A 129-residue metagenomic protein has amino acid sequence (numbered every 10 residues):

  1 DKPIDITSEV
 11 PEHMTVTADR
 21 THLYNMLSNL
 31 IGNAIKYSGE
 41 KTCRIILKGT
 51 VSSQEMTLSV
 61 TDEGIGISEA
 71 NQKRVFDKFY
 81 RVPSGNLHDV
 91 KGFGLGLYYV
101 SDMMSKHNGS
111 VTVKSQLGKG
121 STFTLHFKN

Functional and structural regions predicted by a protein language model:
D5-M14: Conserved catalytic submotifs in the C-terminal HATPase_c
A34-I35: Short helix-loop "hinge" at the ATP-lid/N-box region of the Bergerat-fold HATPase_c
R44-Q54: Short beta-strand/loop element within the Bergerat-fold HATPase_c
D62: Acidic ATP/Mg2+-coordinating residue in the GHKL
G66-D77: Short helix N-cap motif at coil->helix boundaries in the Bergerat
G96, V100: Short alpha-helical Gxxx[C/S/T] motif in the catalytic ATP-binding
